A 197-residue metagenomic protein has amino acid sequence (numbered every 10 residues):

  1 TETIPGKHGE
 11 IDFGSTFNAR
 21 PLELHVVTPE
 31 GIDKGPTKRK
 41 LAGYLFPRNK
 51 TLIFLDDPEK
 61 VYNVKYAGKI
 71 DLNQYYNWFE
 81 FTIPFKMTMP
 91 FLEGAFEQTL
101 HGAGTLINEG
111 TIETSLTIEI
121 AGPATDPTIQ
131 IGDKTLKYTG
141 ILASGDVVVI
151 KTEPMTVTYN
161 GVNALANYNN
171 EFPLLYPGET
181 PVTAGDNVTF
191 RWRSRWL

Functional and structural regions predicted by a protein language model:
T1-P21, P58-D71: Solvent-exposed edge beta-strands and adjacent loop segments that serve as assembly or binding interfaces
G14-T16, A42, F54, N73-Y75 (+3 more regions): Generic marker of residues within folded, mature protein domains
T16-R20, Y44-F46, Y75-F79, N108-I112 (+1 more regions): Solvent-exposed loop and beta-edge segments used for protein-protein assembly and interaction
V27-G68: Short, acidic/charged, Gly/Pro-enriched secondary-structure junctions
V27-P29, K86-P90, A121: Solvent-exposed residues in well-ordered beta-strands and their adjoining turns, especially edge/terminal strands
T51-L92: Short beta-strand and beta-hairpin "edge-sheet" elements
F91-L197: Intrinsically disordered, low-complexity segments enriched in serine, threonine, and glycine
